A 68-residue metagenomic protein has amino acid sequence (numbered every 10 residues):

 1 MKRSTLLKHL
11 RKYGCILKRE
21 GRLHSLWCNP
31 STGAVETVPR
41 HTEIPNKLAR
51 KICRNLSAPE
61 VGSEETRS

Functional and structural regions predicted by a protein language model:
M1-G14: Polyanion-binding surface elements
G14-C15, L26: Exposed boundary/loop context
L17-E20: Short beta-strand
L23: A generic "binding-loop/recognition-motif" signal
W27-S31: Active-site beta-strand termini and strand-to-loop segments that position acidic
T32-E36: Short, charged/polar, Gly/Pro-enriched secondary-structure boundary elements
T37-S68: C-terminal structural segments of small proteins and small subunits
